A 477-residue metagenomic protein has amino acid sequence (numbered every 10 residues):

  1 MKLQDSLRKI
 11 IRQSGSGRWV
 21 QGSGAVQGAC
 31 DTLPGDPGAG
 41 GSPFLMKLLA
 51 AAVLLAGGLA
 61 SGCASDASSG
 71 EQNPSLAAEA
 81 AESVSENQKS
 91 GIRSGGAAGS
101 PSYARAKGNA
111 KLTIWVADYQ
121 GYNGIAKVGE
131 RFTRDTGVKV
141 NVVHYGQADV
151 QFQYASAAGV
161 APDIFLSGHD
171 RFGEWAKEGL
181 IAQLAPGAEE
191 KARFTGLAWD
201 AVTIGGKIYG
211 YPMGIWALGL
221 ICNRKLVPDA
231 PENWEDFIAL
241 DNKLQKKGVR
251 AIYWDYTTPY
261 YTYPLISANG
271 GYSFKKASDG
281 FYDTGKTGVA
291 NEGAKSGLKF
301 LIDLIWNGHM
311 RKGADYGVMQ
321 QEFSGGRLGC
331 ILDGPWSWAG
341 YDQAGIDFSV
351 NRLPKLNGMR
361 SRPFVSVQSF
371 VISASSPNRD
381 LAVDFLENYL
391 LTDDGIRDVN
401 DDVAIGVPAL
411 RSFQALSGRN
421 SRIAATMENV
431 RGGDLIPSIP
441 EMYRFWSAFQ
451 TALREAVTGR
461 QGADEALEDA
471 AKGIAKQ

Functional and structural regions predicted by a protein language model:
K2-Q4, R8-R12, A52, G57 (+6 more regions): Conserved N-terminal structural module of periplasmic/extracytoplasmic solute-binding proteins
V84-G108, H169-G219, D229, W234-D241 (+3 more regions): Hinge/lid segment of periplasmic solute-binding proteins
S102-A106, P186-F194, Y272-S296, Q343 (+2 more regions): Short, solvent-exposed loop/beta-turn-alpha elements that line the ligand-binding surface or hinge of extracytoplasmic
A117, T203, F370, D401-R411 (+1 more regions): C-terminal capping/gating helix-and-loop segments adjacent to ligand/active sites or protein-protein/ligand interfaces
K127-F194, Y209, R224-P228, E232 (+5 more regions): Extracytoplasmic "Venus flytrap"/periplasmic binding protein-like
K127-V128, K299-L381: Extracytoplasmic/periplasmic substrate-binding proteins
D170-L180, L197-E235, Y256-Y282, F364-I372 (+1 more regions): Periplasmic solute-binding protein
D241, D283-G313: Glycine-centered hinge/linker elements that transmit conformational signals in sensory and ligand-binding systems
